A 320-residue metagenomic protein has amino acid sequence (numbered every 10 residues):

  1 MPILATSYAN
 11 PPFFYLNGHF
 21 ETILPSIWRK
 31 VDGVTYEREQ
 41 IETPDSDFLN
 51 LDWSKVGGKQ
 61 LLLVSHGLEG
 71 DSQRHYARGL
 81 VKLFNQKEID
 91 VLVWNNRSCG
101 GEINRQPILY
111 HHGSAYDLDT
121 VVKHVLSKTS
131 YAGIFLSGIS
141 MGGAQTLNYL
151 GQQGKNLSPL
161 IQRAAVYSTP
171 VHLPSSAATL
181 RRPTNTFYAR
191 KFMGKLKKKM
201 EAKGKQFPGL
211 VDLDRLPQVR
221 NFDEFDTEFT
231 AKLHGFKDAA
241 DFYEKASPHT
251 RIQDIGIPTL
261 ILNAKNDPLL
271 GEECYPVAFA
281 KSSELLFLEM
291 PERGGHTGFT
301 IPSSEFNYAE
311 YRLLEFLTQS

Functional and structural regions predicted by a protein language model:
Y15-G57, T300-S304: N-terminal cap/lid segment of alpha/beta-hydrolase-fold proteins
S54-R105, T120, H124: Short, surface-exposed "cap/lid" segments of acyl-processing enzymes
I108-T129, N148: Alpha/beta-hydrolase active-site loop
S127-Y131, F135-L233: Alpha/beta-hydrolase-fold enzymes
E228-R251: Active-site nucleophile elbow and catalytic-triad environment of alpha/beta-hydrolase enzymes
I255, I261-N263, D267: Short beta-strand/loop motif that positions the catalytic acidic residue of the alpha/beta-hydrolase fold
K281-T297: Catalytic histidine neighborhood in serine/cysteine hydrolases with alpha/beta-hydrolase-type architecture
E292-S320: Catalytic active-site module of serine/aspartate enzymes centered on a nucleophile-bearing elbow/loop
